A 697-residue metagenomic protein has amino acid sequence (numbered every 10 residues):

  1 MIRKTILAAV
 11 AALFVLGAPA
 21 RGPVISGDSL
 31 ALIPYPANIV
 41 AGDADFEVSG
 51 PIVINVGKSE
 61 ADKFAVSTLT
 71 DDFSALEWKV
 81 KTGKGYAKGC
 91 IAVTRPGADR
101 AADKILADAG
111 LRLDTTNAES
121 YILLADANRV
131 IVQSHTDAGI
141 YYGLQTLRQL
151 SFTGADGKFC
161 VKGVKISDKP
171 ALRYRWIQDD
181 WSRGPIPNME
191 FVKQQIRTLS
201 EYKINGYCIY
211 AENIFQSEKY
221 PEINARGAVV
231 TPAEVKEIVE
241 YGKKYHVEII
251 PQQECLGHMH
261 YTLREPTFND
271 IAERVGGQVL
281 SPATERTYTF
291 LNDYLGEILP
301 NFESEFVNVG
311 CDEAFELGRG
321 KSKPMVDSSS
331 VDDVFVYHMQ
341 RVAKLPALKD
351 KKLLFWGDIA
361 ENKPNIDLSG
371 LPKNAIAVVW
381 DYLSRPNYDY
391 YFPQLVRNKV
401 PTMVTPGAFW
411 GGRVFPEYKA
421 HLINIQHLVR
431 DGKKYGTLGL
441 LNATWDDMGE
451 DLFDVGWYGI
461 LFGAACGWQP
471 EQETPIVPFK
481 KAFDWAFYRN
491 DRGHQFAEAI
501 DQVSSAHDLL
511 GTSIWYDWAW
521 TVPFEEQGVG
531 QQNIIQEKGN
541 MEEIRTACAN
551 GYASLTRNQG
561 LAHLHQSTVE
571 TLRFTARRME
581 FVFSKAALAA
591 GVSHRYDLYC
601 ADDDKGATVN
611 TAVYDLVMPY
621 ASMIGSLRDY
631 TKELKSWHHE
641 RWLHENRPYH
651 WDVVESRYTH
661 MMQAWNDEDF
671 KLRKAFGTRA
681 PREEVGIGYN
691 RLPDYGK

Functional and structural regions predicted by a protein language model:
M1-S29: Bacterial Sec-dependent N-terminal signal peptides
A18-P170, F355-N362, E498, Q502-S505 (+1 more regions): Acidic, contiguous N-terminal accessory segments
I25, L32-Y35, I39-G42, V48-S49 (+7 more regions): Substrate-binding groove of N-acetylhexosamine-processing glycoside hydrolases
K58-E60, R183, L383: A generic structural motif
V66, M189-K193, Y388-D389: Conserved strand-to-helix beginnings and helix N-cap segments that scaffold or border functional pockets
C90-I91, S217-E218, M259-Y261, K363-P364 (+2 more regions): Short secondary-structure boundary/hinge segments and terminal tails
T115-A347, L354, V404-P406, W410-G411 (+2 more regions): Feature activates predominantly on carbohydrate-active enzymes
